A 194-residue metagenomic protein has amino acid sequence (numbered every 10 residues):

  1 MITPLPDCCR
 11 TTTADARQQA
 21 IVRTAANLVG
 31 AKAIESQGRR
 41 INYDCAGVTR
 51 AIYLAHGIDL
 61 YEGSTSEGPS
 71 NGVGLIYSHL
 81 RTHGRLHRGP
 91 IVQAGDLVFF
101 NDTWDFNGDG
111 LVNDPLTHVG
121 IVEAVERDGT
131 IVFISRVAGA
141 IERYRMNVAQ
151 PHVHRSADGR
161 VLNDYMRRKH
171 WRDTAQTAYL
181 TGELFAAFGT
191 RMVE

Functional and structural regions predicted by a protein language model:
M1-E67, R81, T177-E194: N-terminal capping segments
R10-T12, Y61-R143: ...with weaker cross-activation on analogous glycine-rich loops/strands in unrelated enzymes
A51, L75-H79, G159: Alpha-helix boundary/capping detector
G108-E194: Aromatic- and glycine-rich peptidoglycan recognition patches
